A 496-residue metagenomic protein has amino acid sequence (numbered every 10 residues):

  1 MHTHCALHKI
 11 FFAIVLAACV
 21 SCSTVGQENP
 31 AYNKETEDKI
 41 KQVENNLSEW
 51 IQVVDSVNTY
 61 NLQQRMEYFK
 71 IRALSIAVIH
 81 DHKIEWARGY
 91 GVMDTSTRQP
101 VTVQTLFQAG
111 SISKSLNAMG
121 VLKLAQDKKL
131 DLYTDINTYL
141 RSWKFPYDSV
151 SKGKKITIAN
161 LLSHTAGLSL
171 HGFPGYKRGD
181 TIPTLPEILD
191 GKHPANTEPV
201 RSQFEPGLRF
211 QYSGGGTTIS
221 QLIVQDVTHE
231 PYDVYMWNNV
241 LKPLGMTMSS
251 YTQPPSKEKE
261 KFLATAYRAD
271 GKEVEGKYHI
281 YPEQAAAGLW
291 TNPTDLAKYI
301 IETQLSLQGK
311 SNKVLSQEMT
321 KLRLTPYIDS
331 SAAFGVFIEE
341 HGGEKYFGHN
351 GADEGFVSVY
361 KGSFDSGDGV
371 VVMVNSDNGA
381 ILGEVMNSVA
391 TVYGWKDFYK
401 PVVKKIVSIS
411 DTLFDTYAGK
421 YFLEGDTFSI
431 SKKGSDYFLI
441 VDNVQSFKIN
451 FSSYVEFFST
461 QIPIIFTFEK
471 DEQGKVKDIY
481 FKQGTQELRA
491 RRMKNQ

Functional and structural regions predicted by a protein language model:
M1-A31: Bacterial Sec-dependent N-terminal signal peptides
C22-R88, Q225-N238, K277-Q496: Catalytic loop of the DD-peptidase/beta-lactamase superfamily, centered on the K-T-G motif and neighboring
V43, L47, V92, D135-K144 (+3 more regions): Short linear capping/connector segments at secondary-structure termini
N46, R65-A77, S96-N160, S202-G215 (+1 more regions): Short active-site loop at a secondary-structure junction that contains or immediately precedes the catalytic residue(s)
Y60, A118-M119, T134, T218 (+1 more regions): A generic alpha-helix surface/boundary motif
A77-H80, I136, L140, Y251-K259: Short, solvent-exposed turn/loop segments enriched in Gly/Ser/Thr/Pro and often Arg
Y90, D94, D148-G355, V359: Short, surface-exposed loop or secondary-structure junction motifs that flank catalytic or metal-binding residues
M93-V103, I381-N387: A short, polar/charged loop-to-alpha-helix boundary motif
